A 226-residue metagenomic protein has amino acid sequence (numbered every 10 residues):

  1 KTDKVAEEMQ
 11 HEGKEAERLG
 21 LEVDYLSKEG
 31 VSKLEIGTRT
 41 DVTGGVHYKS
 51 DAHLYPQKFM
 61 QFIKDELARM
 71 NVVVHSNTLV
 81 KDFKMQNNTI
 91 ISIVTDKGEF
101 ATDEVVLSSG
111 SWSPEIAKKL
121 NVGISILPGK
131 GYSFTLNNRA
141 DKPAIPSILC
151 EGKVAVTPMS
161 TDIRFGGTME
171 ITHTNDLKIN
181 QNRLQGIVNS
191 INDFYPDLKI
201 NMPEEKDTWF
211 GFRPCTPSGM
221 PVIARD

Functional and structural regions predicted by a protein language model:
K4, E29, S111-W112: Alpha-helix/helix-capping structural signal
E7-E17, V31, T38-E104: Helical element adjacent to the flavin cofactor pocket in flavoenzyme catalytic cores
M9, M60, S113, L184-V188 (+1 more regions): A general structural signal for well-ordered alpha-helical segments in protein cores
E15-K28, I124-I126: A short alpha-helix-loop-beta-strand transition element characteristic of N-terminal alpha/beta dinucleotide-binding
D24-L26, V73-H75, E204-K206: General small-molecule cofactor/ligand-binding pocket signal
Y25, G30-S32, M85-N87, M220-D226: C-terminal lid/capping helical subdomain adjacent to the catalytic/cofactor pocket in oxidative enzymes
M85, I91-A144, N180-Q181: Central helical "cap/lid" subdomain
V122-L127, N137-D226: Active-site lid/adjacent beta-loop-alpha segment flanking the redox-cofactor pocket in flavoenzymes
